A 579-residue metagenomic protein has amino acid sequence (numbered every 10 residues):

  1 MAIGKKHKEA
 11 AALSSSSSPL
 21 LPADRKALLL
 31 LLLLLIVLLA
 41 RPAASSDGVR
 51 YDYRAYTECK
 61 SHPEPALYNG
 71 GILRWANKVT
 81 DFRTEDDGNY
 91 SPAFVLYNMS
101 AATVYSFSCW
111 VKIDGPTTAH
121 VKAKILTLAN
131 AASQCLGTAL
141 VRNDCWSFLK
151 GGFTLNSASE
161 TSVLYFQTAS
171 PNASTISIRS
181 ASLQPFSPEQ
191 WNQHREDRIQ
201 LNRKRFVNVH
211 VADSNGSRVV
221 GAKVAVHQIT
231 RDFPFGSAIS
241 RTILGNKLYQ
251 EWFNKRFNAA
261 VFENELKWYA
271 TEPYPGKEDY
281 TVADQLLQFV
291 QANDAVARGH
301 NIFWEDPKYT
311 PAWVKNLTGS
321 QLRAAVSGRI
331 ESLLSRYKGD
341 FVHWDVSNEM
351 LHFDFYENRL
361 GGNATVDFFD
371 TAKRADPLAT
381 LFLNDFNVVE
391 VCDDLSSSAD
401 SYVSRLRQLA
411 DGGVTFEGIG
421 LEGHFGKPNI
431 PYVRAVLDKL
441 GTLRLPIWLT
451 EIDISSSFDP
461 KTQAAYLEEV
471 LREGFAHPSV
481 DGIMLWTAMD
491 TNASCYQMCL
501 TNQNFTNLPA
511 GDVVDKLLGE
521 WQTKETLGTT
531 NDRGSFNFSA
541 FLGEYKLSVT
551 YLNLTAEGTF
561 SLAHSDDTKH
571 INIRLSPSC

Functional and structural regions predicted by a protein language model:
M1-A23: N-terminal secretory signal peptides that target proteins for export/translocation
A2-G4, D24-G236, I243-E251, K255-R256 (+3 more regions): Extracellular and organelle-lumenal recognition/adhesion modules and their flexible linkers in secreted
E189-Q193, R198-Q200, Y309-T310, V314-L317 (+10 more regions): Aromatic-rich peripheral "rim/lid" segments of glycoside hydrolase catalytic domains that contact and position glycan
R231-F235, R256-N258, N293-A297, Y337-H343 (+4 more regions): Short, well-ordered coil/turn segments that N-cap beta-strands
G236-S240, V346, F368-A399, W448-E451 (+1 more regions): Aromatic-lined carbohydrate-recognition surfaces of secreted/lumenal glycan-active proteins
A238-K247, W268-T281, K308, L351-G361 (+4 more regions): Acidic-and-aromatic substrate-binding clefts and catalytic sites of carbohydrate-active enzymes
R241-N254, A324-L333, S396-L409, A464-L471: Short, acidic/polar
A259-P273, V282-V389: Substrate-binding cleft and catalytic face of glycoside hydrolase catalytic domains, especially the flexible beta-alpha
